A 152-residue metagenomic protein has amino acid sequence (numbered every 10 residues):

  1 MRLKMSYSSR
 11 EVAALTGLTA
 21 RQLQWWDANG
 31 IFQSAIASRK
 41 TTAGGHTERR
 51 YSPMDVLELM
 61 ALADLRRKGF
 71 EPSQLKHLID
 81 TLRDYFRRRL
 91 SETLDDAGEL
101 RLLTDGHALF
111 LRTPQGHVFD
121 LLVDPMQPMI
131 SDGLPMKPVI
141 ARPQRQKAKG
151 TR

Functional and structural regions predicted by a protein language model:
M1-L57, R67: Basic helix-turn-helix/winged-helix DNA-binding cores and closely related short helical interaction motifs
M1-S6, H46-R49, P53-R152: Amphipathic alpha-helical "stalk" segments
